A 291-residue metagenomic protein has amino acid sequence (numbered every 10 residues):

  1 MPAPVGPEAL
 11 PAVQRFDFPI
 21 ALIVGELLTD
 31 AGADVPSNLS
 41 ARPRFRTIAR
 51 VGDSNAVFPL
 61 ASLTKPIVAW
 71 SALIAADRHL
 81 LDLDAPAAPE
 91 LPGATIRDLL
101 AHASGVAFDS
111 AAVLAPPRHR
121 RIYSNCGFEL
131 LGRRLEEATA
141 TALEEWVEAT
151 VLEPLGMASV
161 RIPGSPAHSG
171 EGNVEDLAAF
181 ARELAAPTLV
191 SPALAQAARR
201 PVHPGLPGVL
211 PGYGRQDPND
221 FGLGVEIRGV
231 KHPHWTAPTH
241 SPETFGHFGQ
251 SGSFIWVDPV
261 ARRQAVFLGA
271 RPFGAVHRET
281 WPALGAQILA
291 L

Functional and structural regions predicted by a protein language model:
M1-R50, N55-P59, T64, H119-R120 (+4 more regions): Catalytic loop of the DD-peptidase/beta-lactamase superfamily, centered on the K-T-G motif and neighboring
F58-L63, A75-V113, I122-Y123, E137-S169 (+1 more regions): Active-site helix/loop module of the DD-peptidase/beta-lactamase fold, centered on the serine-lysine SxxK catalytic
I67-W70, C126-R133, E175-A179: Well-ordered alpha-helical segments within folded domains of soluble proteins
I74-A76, P259-V260: A generic beta-sheet turn/junction motif
V106, F128, R271-F273: Solvent-exposed loop/turn segments at secondary-structure junctions within structured extracellular/periplasmic domains
